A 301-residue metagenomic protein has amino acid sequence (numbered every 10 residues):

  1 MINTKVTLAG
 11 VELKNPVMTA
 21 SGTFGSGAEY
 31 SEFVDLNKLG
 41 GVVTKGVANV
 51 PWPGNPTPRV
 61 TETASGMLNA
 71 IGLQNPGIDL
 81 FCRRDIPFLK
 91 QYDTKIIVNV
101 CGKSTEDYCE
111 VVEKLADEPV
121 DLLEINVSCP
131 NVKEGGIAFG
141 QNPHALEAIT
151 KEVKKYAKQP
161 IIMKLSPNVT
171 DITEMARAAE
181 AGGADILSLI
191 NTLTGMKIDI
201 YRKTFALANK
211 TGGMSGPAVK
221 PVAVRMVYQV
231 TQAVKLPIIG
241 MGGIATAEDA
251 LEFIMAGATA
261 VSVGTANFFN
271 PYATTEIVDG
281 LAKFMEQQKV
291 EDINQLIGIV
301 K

Functional and structural regions predicted by a protein language model:
M1-I96, G102: N-terminal capping/small domains of soluble enzymes
V11-K14, Q91-I96, Y156-I161, Q232-L236 (+1 more regions): Short, surface-exposed connector motifs at secondary-structure boundaries
V17-A20, G40-T44, I96-V100, L123-I125 (+5 more regions): Hydrophobic faces of well-ordered beta-strands that scaffold small-molecule active sites in alpha/beta enzyme cores
E32, K103-I239, A245-A256: Alpha/beta enzyme core
A48-P53, P130-V132, T194-K197, F268-N270: Short gly/pro/ser/thr-enriched loop/turn and capping motifs at secondary-structure boundaries
G54-A64, I198-G212, I254, A266-E291: C-terminal helical cap(s) of enzyme catalytic domains, especially alpha/beta-barrels
D93, A116-P119, A157, L281-K289: Structural signal for hydrophobic packing residues in well-ordered secondary-structure cores of soluble enzyme domains
N294-K301: A short, charged, Gly/Pro-tolerant segment at domain boundaries
